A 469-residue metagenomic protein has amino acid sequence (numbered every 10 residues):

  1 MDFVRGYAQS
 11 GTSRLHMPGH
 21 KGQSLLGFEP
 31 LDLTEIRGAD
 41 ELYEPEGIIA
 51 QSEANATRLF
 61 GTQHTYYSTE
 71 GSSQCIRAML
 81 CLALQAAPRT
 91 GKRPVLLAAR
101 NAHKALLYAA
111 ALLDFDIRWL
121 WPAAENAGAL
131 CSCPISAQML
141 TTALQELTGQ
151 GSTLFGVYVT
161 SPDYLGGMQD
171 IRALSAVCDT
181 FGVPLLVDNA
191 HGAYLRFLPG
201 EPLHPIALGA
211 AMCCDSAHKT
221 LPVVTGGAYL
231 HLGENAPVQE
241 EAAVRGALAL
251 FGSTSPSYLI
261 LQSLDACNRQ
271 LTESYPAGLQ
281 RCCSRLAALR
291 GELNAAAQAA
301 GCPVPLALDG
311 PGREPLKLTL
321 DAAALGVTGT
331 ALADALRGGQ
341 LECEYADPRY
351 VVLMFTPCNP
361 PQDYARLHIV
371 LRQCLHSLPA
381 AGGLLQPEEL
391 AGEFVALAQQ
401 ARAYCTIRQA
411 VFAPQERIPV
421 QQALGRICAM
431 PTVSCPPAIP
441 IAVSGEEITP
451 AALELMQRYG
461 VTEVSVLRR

Functional and structural regions predicted by a protein language model:
M1-G47, V183, C435: N-terminal "arm"/small-domain region of PLP-dependent enzymes with the aminotransferase-like
F3-R5, G71-Q298, C302-L306: Conserved PLP-enzyme active-site core in the AAT-like
G22, Y164, H218-T220, N235-P237 (+5 more regions): Short, glycine-/Ser/Thr-/acidic-enriched flexible segments
E29-Q74: Conserved N-terminal alpha-helix of the aminotransferase class I/II PLP-enzyme fold
Q63-T65, K92-L96, P440-I441: Short active-site oxyanion
A99, L120, T160, D188 (+6 more regions): Generic beta-strand/beta-sheet core signal
D114, V461-R469: Short, compositionally biased
G291-E446, P450-A451, L455-Y459: Conserved C-terminal alpha-helix-loop-beta "cap" of PLP-dependent enzymes that closes/shapes the active-site mouth
